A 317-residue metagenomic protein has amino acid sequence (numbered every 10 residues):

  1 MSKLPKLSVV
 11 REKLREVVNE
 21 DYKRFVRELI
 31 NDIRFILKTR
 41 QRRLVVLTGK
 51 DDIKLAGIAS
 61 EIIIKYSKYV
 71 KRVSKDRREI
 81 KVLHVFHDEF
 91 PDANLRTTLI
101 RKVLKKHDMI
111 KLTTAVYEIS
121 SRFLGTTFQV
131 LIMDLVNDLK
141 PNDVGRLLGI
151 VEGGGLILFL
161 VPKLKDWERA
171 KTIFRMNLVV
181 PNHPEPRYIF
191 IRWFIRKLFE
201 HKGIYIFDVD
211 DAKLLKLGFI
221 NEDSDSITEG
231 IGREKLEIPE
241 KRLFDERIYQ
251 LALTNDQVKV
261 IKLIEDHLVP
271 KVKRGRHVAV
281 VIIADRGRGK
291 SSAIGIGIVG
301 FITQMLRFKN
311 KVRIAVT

Functional and structural regions predicted by a protein language model:
S2-K38, D166, L198-A279: Pre-P-loop entry segment of helicase/translocase ATPase cores
V17-E89, A93, P141, G275-H277 (+1 more regions): Glycine-rich P-loop/Walker A and Walker A-like loops and their local beta1-loop-alpha1 context in P-loop NTPases
V46, V130-D134, L158, V281 (+1 more regions): Structural motif
A59-Y66, A93-H107, R169-N177: Short, aromatic/basic amphipathic alpha-helical patches
I80-Q129: Inter-Walker segment of RecA-like/P-loop motor cores
L83-F86, F159-L160, V316-T317: Short internal beta-strands
L124-L131, L135-I231, L236-E237: N-terminal accessory nucleic-acid engagement/regulatory domains that precede and modulate ATP-driven motor cores
F301-T317: Conserved SF1/SF2 helicase motif Ia
